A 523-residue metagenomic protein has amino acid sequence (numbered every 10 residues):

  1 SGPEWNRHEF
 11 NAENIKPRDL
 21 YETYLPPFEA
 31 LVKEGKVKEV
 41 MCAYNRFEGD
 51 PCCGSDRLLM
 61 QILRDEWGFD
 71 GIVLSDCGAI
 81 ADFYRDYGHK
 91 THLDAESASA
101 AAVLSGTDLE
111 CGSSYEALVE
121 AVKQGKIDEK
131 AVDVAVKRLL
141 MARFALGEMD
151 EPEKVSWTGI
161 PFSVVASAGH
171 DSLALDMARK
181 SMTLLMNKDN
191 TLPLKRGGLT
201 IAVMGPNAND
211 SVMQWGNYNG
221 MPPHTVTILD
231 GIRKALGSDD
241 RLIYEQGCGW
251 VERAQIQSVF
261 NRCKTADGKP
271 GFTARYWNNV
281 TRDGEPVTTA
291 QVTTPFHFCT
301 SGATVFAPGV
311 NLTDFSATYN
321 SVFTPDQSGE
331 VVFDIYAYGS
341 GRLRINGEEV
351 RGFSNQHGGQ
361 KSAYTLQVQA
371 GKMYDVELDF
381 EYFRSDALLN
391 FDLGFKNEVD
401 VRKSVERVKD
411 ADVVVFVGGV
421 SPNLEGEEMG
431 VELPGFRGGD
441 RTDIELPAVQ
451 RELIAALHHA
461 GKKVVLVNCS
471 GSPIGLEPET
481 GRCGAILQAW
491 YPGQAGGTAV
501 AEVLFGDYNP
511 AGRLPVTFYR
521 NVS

Functional and structural regions predicted by a protein language model:
S1-S523: Glycoside hydrolase catalytic-domain context in secreted enzymes
